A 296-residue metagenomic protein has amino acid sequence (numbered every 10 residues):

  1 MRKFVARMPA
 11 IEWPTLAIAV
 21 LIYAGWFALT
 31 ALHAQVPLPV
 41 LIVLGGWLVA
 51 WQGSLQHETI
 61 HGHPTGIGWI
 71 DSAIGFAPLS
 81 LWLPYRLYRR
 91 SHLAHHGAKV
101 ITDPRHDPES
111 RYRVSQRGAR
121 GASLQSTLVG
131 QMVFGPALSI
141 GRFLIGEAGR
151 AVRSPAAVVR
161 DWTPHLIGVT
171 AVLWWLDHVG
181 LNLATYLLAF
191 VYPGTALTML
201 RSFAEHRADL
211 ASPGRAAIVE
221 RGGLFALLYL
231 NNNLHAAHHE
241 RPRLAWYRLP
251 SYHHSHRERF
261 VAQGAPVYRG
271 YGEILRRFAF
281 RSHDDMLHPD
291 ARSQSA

Functional and structural regions predicted by a protein language model:
M1-L48, P78-A184, Y247-R248, H253-A296: Non-catalytic, topology-defining segments of multipass membrane proteins
H33, H63-T65, I218-R221: Helix-boundary and loop/linker segments of multi-pass membrane transporters
W47-T59, P84, Y88, P136-I140 (+3 more regions): Transmembrane alpha-helical segments that form the membrane-embedded catalytic/substrate-channel core of multi-pass
S54-A73, V100-S110: Aspartate-rich (DDxxD/NDxxD/DxxxD) Mg2+/diphosphate-binding motifs and their adjoining helix-loop segments
T59-I60, A98, A208, E240: Active-site His/Glu-centered metal-binding helix of metallohydrolases
I60, P64-T65, P213, R241 (+1 more regions): Active-site-flanking alpha-helical
S72-S80, G214-L227: Membrane-cytosol interface motif
N232-L234, H239-L244: ABC-type nucleotide-binding domain
